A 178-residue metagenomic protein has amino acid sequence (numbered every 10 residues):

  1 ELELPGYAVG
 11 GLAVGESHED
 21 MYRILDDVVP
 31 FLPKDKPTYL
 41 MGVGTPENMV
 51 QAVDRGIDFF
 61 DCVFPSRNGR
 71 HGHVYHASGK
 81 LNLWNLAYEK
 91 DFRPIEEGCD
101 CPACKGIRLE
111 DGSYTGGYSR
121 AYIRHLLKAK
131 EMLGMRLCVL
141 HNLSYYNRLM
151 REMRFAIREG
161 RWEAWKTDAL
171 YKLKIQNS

Functional and structural regions predicted by a protein language model:
E1-I95: Glycine-rich phosphate/ribose-binding loops and adjacent secondary-structure elements that form binding surfaces
E96-S178: C-terminal extensions of enzymes
